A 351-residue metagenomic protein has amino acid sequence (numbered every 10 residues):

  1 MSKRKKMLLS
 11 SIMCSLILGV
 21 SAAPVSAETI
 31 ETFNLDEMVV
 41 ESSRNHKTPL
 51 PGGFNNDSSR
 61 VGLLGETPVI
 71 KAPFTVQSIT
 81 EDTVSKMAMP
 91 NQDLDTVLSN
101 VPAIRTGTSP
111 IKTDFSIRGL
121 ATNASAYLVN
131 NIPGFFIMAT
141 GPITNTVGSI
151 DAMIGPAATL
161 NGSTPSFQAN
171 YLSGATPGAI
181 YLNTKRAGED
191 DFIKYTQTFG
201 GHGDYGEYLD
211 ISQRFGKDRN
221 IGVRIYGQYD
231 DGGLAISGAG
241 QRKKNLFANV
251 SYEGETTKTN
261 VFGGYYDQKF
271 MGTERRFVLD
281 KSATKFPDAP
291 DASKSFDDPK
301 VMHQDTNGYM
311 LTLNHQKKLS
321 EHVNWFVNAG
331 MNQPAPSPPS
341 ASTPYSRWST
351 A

Functional and structural regions predicted by a protein language model:
M1-M89, D95-P102: N-terminal Sec signal peptide and the immediately downstream disordered periplasmic leader that contains the TonB box
F33-E37, K71-F74, I79, V101 (+6 more regions): Extracytoplasmic
N34-E41, T75-T80, S116-R118, A126-L128 (+4 more regions): Soluble periplasmic/extracytoplasmic beta-strand elements of cell-envelope proteins
F74, S85, S116, N123 (+8 more regions): Mobile, glycine-rich extracellular loop/lid and propeptide segments that shape or gate substrate/ligand access
V76-E81, K86, V97-N100, T108 (+1 more regions): Periplasmic plug
N145-T196, R219, I236: A beta-strand signature from Gram-negative outer-membrane beta-barrel systems, especially the internal plug domain
F192-D280, T284-A292, K300-W325, G330: Transmembrane beta-barrel wall of Gram-negative outer-membrane proteins
S320-A351: Replace "related TpsB outer-membrane translocases also match" with "some related outer-membrane beta-barrels such as
